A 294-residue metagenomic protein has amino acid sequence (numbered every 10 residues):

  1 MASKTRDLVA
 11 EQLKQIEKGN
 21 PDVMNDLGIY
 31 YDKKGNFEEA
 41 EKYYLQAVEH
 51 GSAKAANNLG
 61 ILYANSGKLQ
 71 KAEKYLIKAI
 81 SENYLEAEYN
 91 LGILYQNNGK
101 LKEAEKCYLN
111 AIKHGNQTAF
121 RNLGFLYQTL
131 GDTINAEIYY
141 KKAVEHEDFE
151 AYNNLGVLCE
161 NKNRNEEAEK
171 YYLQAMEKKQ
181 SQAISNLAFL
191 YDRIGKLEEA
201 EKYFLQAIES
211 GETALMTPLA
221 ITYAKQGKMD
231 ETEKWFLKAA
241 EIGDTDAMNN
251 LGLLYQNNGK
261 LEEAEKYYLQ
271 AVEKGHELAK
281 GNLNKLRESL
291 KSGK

Functional and structural regions predicted by a protein language model:
M1-D7, G35-F37, T133, N165 (+3 more regions): Helix-turn-helix repeat elements of alpha-solenoid scaffolds
M1-L8, G275-K294: Terminal, low-structured helical/coil segments at or just beyond the last alpha-helical repeat
G19-N20, H50-S52, E82-Y84, H114-N116 (+5 more regions): Short helix-capping/linker turns of helical repeat alpha-solenoids
D22-D32, K54-N65, E86-N97, T118-Q128 (+5 more regions): Conserved alpha-helical positions within TPR/SEL1-like repeat arrays
A111, G115, A143, K179 (+4 more regions): TPR/TPR-like (Sel1-like) alpha-helical repeat modules
